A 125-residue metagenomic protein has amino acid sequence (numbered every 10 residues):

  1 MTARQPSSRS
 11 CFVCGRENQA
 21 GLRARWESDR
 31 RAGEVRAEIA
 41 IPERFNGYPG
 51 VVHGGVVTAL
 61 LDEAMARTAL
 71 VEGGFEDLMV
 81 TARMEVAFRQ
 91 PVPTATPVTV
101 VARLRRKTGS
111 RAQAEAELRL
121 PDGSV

Functional and structural regions predicted by a protein language model:
M1-R4, V92-T94, R103-V125: HotDog/MaoC-like acyl-thioester-processing domains
M1-R44: Non-catalytic linker/capping segments at the edges of enzyme domains
Q19-A20, M79, G109-R111: Short solvent-exposed loop/turn micro-motifs enriched in small/polar/acidic residues
R23, T81-R83, Q113: Hydrophobic residues on conserved beta-strands that form the core of alpha/beta folds
R36-E63, V71: A conserved, well-ordered hydrophobic junction motif at loop->secondary-structure transitions
A64-T99: Hydrophobic beta-strand-centered segment that forms part of the acyl-chain substrate-binding groove
